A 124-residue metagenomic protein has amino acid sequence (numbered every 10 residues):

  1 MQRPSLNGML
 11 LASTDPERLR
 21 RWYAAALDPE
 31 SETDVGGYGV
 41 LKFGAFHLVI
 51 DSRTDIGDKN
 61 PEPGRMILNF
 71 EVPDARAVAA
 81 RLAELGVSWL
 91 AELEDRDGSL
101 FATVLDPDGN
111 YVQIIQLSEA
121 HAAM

Functional and structural regions predicted by a protein language model:
M1-N7, A26-P73, A79-L105, Q116-M124: Vicinal oxygen chelate
L10-S13: A conserved hydrophobic helix/loop-capping motif in glycosyltransferases and polysaccharide synthases
R18, A77: Residue-level recognition of oxygen-bearing side chains
L19-A24, L82, G109: Conserved active-site tyrosine of GNAT-family acetyltransferases
Y111-I114: Short glycine-/small-residue motifs
